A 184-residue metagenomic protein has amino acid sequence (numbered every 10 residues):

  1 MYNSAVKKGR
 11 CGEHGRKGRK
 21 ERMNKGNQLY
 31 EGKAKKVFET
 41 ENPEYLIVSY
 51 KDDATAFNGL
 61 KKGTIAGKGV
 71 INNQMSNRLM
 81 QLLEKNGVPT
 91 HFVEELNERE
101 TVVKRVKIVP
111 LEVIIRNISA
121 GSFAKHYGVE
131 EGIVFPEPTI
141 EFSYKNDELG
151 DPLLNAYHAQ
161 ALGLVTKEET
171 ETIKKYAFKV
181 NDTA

Functional and structural regions predicted by a protein language model:
M1-N3, R10, R19: Short, positively charged and aromatic/hydrophobic N-terminal segments
K7, R22-M23: Short linear sequence motifs
N24-S143: Active-site loop/lid in soluble adenylation, ligation, and acyl-transfer enzymes
V102-K104, A124-T183: ATP-dependent phospho-/nucleotidyl transfer catalytic cores
